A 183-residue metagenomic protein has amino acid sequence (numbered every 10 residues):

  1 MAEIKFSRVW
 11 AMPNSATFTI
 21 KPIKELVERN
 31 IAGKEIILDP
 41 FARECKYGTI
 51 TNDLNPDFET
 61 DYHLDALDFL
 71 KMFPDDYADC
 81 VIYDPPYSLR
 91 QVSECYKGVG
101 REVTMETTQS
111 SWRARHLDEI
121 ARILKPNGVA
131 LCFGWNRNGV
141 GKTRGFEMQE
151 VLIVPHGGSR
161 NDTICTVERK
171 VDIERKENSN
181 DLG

Functional and structural regions predicted by a protein language model:
M1-N52, S159-D162, T166, L182-G183: S-adenosyl-L-methionine
K34, L124-A130: Short glycine-dipeptide loop
A42-D68: Class I SAM-dependent methyltransferase SAM/SAH-binding core
L67, K71-Y83, L89: A short acidic, Gly/Pro-enriched loop at the edge of an enzyme's catalytic core that lines a small-molecule cofactor
P85-P86, F133-N136: Short strand-turn motif at the edge of the Rossmann-like AdoMet-binding core
L89-Q91, G139: Short glycine-rich, flexible loops that bind phosphorylated cofactors or substrates
K97-P126: A short glycine-rich, Lys/Arg-flanked "PGG" loop and its adjoining helix->strand segment in the class I
N138-G183: Class I S-adenosyl-L-methionine
